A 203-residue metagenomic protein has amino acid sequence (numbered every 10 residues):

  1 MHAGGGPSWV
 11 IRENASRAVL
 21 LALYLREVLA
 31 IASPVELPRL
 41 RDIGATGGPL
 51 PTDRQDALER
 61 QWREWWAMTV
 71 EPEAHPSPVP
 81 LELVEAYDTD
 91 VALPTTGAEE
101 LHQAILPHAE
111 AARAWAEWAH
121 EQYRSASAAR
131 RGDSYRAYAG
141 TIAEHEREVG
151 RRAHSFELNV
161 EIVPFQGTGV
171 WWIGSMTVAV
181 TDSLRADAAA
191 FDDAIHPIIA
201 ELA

Functional and structural regions predicted by a protein language model:
M1-H120: N-terminal low-structure segments adjacent to metalloprotease catalytic domains across cellular compartments
I11, I31, I43, I105 (+4 more regions): Weak global preference for isoleucine
L21, A32-L37, R41, A74-P78 (+4 more regions): Generic alpha-helix signal with a bias toward terminal, lower-confidence helices and secondary-structure junctions
D56, E99, R136-A139, A143 (+2 more regions): Generic alpha-helical secondary structure signal
R60, E64-M68, A143, R147 (+2 more regions): Charged/polar, solvent-exposed surface patches and flexible loops
H75, T89, L158-V160, I195-L202: Generic hydrophobic secondary-structure signal
W115-V178, S183: Auxiliary, metal-adjacent structural segments of Zn-dependent hydrolase domains
V180-T181, R185-A203: Active-site recognition of the HExxH zinc-binding catalytic motif
